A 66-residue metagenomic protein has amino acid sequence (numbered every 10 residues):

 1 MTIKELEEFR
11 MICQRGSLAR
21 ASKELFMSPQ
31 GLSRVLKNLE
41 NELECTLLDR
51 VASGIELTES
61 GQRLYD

Functional and structural regions predicted by a protein language model:
T2-E8, P29, G61: The N-cap/first-turn positions of alpha helices within or immediately adjacent to helix-turn-helix DNA-binding domains
E7-C13, D49, D66: A cross-family signal for key residues in well-ordered alpha-helices that form functional helical elements
R10-F26: Short helix-boundary/capping micro-motifs
S17-L18, L36, R50: Helix-turn-helix DNA-binding elements, focusing on the entry/boundary residues of the two helices that contact DNA
E24-L25, L43, L64: Core residues of bacterial helix-turn-helix
S28-G31, V35-N38: Residues within the DNA-recognition helix of helix-turn-helix
E40-L57: A short LG(V/I)-centered, amphipathic sequence patch enriched for acidic residue(s) preceding the LG motif
S60-D66: Short, solvent-exposed amphipathic helices
